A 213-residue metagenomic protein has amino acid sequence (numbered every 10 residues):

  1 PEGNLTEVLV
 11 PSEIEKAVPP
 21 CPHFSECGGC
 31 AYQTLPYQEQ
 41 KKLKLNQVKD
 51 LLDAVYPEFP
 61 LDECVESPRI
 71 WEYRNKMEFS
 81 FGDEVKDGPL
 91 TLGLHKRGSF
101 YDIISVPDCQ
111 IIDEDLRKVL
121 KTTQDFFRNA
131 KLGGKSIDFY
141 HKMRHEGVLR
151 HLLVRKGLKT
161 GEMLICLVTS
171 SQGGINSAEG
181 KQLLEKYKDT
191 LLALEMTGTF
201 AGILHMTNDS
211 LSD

Functional and structural regions predicted by a protein language model:
P1-D213: Accessory RNA-recognition modules of RNA-modification enzymes
